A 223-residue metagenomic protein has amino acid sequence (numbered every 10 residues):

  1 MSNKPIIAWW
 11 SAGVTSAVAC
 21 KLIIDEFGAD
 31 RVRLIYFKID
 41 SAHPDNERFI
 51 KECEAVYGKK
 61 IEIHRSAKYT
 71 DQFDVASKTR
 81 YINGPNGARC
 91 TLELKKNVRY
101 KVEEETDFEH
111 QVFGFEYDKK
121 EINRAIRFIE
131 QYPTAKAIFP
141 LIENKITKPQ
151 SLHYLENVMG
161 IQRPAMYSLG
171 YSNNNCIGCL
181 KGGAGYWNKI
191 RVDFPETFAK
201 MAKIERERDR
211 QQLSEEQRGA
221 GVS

Functional and structural regions predicted by a protein language model:
M1-S223: Nucleotide-activated chemistry modules centered on ATP-dependent adenylation/adenylyltransferase
